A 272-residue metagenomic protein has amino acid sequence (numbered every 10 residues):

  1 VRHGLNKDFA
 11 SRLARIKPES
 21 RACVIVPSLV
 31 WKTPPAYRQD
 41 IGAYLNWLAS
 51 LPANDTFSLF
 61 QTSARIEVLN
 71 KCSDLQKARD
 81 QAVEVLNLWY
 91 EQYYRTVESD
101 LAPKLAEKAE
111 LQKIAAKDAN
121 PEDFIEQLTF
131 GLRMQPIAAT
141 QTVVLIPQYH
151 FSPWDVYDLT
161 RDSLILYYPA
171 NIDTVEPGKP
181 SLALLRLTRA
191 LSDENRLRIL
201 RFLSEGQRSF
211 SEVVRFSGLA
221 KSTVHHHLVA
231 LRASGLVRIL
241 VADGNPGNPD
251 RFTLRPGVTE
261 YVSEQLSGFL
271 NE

Functional and structural regions predicted by a protein language model:
V1-A138: N-terminal, charged low-complexity regulatory/assembly segments
T140-T142: Short, surface-exposed beta-edge/turn micro-motifs
V144-I146, F151-N248, E260-E272: Extended mid-to-C-terminal alpha-helical interaction segments
P256-V258: Hydrophobic alpha-helical transmembrane segments of small proteolipidic membrane proteins, enriched in energy-coupled
